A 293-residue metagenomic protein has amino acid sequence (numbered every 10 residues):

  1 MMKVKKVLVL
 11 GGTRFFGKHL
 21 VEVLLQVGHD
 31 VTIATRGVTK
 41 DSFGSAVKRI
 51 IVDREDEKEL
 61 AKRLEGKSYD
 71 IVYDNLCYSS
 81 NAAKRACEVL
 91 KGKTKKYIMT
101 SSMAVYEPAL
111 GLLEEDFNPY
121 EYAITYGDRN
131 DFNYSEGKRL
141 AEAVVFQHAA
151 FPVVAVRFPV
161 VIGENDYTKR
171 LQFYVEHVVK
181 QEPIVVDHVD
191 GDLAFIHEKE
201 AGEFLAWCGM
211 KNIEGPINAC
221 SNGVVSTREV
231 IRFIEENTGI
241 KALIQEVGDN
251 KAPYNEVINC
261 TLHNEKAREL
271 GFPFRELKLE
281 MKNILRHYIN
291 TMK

Functional and structural regions predicted by a protein language model:
V7-V27: N-terminal Rossmann NAD(P)H-binding glycine-rich loop of SDR-like oxidoreductase domains
L10, G163, V186-G191, I217-V225 (+1 more regions): Glycine-rich Rossmann NAD(P)(H)-binding loop
R85-G137, V154: Conserved Rossmann-fold NAD(P)-dependent oxidoreductase catalytic core, especially the SDR/UDP-sugar
E142-E164: Conserved beta-loop-beta element that borders a ligand/cofactor-binding pocket
T168-V175, D187-G209: Substrate-positioning beta->alpha
D192, F204-N259: Mid/C-terminal beta-alpha module of Rossmann-like enzyme folds, strongest in SDR-family dehydrogenases/epimerases
R232, A252-F274, M292-K293: Conserved C-terminal active-site "lid" loop/helix of NAD(P)H-dependent oxidoreductases that clamps the redox cofactor
L277-K293: Amphipathic terminal alpha-helices
